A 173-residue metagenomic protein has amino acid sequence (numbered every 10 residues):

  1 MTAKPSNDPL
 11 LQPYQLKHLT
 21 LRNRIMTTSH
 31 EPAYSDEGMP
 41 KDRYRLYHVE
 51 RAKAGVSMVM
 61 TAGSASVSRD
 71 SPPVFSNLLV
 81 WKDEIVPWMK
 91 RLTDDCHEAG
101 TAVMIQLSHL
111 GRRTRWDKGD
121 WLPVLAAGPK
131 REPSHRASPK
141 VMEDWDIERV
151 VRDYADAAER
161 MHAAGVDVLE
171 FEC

Functional and structural regions predicted by a protein language model:
M1-C173: Flavin-dependent oxidoreductase catalytic cores
